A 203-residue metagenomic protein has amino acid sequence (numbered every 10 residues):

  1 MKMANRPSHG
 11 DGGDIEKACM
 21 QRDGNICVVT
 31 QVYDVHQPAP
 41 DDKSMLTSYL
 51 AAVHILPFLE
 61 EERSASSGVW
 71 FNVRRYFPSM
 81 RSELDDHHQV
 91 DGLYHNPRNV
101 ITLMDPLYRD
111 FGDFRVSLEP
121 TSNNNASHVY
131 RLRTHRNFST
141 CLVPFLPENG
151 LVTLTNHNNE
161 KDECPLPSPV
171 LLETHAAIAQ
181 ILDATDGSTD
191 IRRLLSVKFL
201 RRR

Functional and structural regions predicted by a protein language model:
M1-H36: A structural/positional concept
M1-N5, P38-P40, R75-S79: Short, charged, low-hydrophobicity "junction" segments
K17-A18, P40-D41, D91-G92: Beta-strand elements of modular eukaryotic interaction domains
I26-E60: Conserved, ordered domain cores of eukaryotic regulatory proteins
M45, Y49, L56-R203: A detector for short metal-coordination/catalytic motifs
